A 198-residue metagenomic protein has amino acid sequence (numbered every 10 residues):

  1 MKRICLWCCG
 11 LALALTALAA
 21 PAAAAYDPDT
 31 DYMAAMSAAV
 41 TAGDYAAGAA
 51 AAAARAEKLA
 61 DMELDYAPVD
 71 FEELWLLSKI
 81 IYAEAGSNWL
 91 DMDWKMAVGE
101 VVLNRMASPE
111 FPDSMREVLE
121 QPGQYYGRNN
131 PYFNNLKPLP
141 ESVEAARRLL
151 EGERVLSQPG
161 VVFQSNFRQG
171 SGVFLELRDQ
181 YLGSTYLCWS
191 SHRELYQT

Functional and structural regions predicted by a protein language model:
M1-V69, L195-T198: N-terminal secretory targeting signals
K58-T198: Bacterial extracytoplasmic/cell-wall-associated proteins, especially those involved in peptidoglycan
